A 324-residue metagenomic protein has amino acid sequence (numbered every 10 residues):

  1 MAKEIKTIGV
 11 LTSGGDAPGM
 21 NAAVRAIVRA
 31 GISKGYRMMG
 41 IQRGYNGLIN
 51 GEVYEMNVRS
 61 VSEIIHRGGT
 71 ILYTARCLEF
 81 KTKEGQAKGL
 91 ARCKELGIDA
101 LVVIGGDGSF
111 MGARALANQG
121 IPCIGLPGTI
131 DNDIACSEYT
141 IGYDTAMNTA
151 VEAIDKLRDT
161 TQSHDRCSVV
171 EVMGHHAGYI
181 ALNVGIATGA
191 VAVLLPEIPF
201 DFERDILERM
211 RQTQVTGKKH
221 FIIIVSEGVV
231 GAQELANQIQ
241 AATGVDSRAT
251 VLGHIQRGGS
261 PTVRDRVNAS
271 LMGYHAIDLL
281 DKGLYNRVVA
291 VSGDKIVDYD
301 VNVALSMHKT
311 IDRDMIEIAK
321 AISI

Functional and structural regions predicted by a protein language model:
A2, L48-V103, G108-S109, I141-N148 (+2 more regions): Glycine-rich oxoanion-binding loops at beta->alpha junctions
A2-I49: N-terminal phosphate-binding or glycine-rich loops at protein starts, especially the Walker A/P-loop of NTPases
S13-D16, I41-N46, R76-C77, G106-G108 (+7 more regions): Short, ordered loop/turn segments at secondary-structure junctions
A17-I27, I49, K83-E84, L101-R114 (+6 more regions): Short glycine/serine/threonine-rich phosphate/pyrophosphate-binding segments that cradle anionic phosphate groups
R29-M56, Q119-K156: Glycine/threonine-rich beta-strand-loop-alpha-helix active-site module that forms ligand/phosphate-binding
V103-G105, A115, P122, Y143-D246 (+1 more regions): Accessory alpha-helical/coil subdomains and C-terminal extensions that flank or cap enzyme catalytic cores
G231-E234, I239-I324: C-terminal non-catalytic interaction/assembly regions of soluble proteins
